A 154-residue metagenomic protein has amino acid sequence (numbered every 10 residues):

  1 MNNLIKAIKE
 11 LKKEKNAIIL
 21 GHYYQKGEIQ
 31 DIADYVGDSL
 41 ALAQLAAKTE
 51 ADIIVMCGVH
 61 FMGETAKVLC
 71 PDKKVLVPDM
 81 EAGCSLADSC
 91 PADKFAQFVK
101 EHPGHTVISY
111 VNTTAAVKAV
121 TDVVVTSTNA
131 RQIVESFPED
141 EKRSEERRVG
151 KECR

Functional and structural regions predicted by a protein language model:
M1-I108, A115-S127, I133-S144: Metallocofactor- and cofactor-centric catalytic cores in central/energy metabolism, strongly enriched
R147-C153: Conserved small/polar residues in nucleotide/adenosyl-binding loops
